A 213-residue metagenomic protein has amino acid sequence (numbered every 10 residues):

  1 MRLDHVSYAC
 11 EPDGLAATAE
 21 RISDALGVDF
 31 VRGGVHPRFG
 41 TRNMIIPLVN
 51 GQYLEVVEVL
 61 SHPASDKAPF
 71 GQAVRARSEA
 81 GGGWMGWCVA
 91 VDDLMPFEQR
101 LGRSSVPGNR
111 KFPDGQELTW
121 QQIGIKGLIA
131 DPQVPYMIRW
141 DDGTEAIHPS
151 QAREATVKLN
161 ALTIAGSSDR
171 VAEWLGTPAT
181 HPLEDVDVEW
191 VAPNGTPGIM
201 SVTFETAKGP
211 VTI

Functional and structural regions predicted by a protein language model:
M1-D4, Y8-D29, T41, L48-I213: Glyoxalase I/VOC metalloenzyme domain signal
D29-H36: Conserved catalytic-core motifs of GNAT/GCN5-like acyltransferases
